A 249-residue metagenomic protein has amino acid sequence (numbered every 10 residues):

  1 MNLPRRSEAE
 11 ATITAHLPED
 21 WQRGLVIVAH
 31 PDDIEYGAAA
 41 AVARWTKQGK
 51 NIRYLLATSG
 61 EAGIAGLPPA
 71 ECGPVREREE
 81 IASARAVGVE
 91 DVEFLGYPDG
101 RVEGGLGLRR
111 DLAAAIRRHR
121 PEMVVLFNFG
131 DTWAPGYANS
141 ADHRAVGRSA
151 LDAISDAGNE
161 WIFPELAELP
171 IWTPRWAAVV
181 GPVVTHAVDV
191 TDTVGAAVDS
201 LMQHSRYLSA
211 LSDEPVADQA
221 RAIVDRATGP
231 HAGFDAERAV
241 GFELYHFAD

Functional and structural regions predicted by a protein language model:
M1-R120: Active-site rim/loop-helix segments in enzyme catalytic domains that contact anionic ligands
N2-L25, D91, G105-D249: Metal-dependent de-N-acetylase/amidase catalytic core
